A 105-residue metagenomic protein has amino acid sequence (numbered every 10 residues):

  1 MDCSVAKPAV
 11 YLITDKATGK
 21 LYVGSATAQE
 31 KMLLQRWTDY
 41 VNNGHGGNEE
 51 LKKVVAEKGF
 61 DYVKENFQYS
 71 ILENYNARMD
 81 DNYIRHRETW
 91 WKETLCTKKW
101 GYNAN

Functional and structural regions predicted by a protein language model:
M1-C3, D39, D61-N105: Boundary/linker segments flanking structured domains
M1-T27: GIY-YIG nuclease catalytic motif and its immediate N-terminal context
V5, K16, K31-L34, R85 (+1 more regions): Generic detection of intrinsically disordered/low-complexity segments and helix-coil linkers/edges
A9, N43-G46, G101-N105: Glycine-centered flexibility motif
Y11, Y22-V23, R36, V41 (+2 more regions): Broad hydrophobic/π-residue packing in well-ordered secondary structure
Y11-I13, L51, Y69, W91: Generic structural hydrophobic/aromatic packing signal, biased to beta-strands
K16, L21, V41-G44, K98: Generic detector of intrinsically disordered, low-complexity, polar/charged segments
T27-R78: Conserved short loop/helix modules at catalytic or binding sites in compact beta-alpha or helix-hairpin-helix contexts
